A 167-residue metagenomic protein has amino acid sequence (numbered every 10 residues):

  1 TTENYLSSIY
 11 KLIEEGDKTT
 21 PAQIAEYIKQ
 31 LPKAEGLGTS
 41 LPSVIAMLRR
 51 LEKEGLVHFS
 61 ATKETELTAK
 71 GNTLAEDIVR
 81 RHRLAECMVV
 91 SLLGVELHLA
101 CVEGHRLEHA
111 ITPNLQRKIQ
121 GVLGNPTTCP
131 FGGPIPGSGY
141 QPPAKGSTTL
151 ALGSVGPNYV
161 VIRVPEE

Functional and structural regions predicted by a protein language model:
T1-S8: Short alpha-helical segments that sit at the start of domains
Y5, I24, V44-E54: Basic amphipathic alpha-helical segments that dock to polyanions
S8-E15: Short amphipathic alpha-helical elements of helix-turn-helix/winged-helix folds
E15-I28, E35-G36, V161: Short acidic, hydrophobic short linear motifs in intrinsically disordered regions
E52-T62: A short, conserved structural fragment
K63-H82: Basic, amphipathic "hinge/linker" alpha-helix immediately C-terminal to the N-terminal HTH DNA-binding motif
H109-E167: Mid-protein regulatory/catalytic core that forms ligand/cofactor-binding pockets and protein-protein interaction
